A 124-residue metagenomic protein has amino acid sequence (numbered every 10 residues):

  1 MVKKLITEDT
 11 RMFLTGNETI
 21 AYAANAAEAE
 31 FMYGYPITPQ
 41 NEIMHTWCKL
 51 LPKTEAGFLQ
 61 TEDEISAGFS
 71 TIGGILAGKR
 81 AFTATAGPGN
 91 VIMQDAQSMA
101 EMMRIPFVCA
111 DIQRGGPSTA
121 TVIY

Functional and structural regions predicted by a protein language model:
M1-Y124: Thiamine diphosphate
